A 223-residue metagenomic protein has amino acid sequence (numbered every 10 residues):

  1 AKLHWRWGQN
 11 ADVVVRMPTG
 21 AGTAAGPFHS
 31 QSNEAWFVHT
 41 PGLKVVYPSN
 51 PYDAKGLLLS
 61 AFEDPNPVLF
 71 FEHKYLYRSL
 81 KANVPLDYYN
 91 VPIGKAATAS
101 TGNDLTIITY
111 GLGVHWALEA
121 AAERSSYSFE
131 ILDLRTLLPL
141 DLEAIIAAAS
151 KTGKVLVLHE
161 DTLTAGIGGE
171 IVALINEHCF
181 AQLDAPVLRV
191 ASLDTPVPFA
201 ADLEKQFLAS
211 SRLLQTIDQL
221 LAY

Functional and structural regions predicted by a protein language model:
L3-D64, V197, Q215, L221: Conserved thiamine diphosphate
G8-R16, G22-A24, K74-Y223: Thiamine diphosphate
L59, N66, A122-S125: Charged, amphipathic alpha-helical interaction segments
A61, P65-P67, I171-I175: Glycine- and acidic-residue-enriched helix-capping/beta->alpha junction motif
